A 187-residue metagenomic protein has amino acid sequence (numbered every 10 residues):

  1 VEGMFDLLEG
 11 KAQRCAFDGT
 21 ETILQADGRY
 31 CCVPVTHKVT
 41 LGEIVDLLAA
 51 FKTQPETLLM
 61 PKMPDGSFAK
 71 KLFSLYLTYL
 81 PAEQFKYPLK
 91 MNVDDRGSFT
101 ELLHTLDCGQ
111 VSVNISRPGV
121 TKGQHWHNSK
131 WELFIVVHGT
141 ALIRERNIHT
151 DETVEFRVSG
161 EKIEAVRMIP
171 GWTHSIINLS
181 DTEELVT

Functional and structural regions predicted by a protein language model:
V1-K90: Mid/C-terminal beta-alpha module of Rossmann-like enzyme folds, strongest in SDR-family dehydrogenases/epimerases
Y30-C32, V113, L133, E155 (+1 more regions): Conserved hydrophobic/aromatic beta-strand scaffold that supports enzyme active sites
C31, S129-N147: Glycine- and acidic-residue-biased ligand/ion/polar-headgroup-sensing regions
F85-Q124: A short glycine-rich, His/Asp/Glu-containing loop-to-beta-strand
C108, V120-L133, G160-K162: A short beta-loop-beta micro-motif enriched in histidine and acidic residues
N147-S175: Short acidic-glycine-tyrosine-enriched beta hairpin
I176-S180: Asparagine-centered strand-capping/turn motif at beta-strand->loop junctions
T182-T187: A short hydrophobic beta-strand segment most commonly corresponding to one strand of the jelly-roll/cupin
